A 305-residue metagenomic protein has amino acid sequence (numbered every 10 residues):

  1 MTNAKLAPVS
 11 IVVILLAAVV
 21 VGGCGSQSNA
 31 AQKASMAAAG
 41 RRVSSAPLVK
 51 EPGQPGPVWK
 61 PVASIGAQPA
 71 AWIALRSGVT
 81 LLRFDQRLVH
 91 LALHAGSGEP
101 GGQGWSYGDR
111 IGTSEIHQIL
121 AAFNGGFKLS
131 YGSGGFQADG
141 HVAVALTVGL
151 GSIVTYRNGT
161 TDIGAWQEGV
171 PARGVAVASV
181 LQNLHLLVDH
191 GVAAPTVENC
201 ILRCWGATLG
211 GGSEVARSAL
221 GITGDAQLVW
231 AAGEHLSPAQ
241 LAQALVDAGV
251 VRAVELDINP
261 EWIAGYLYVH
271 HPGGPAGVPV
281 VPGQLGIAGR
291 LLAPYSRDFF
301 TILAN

Functional and structural regions predicted by a protein language model:
M1-I11: Bacterial N-terminal signal peptides that target proteins for export
V20-G23: C-terminal motif of bacterial Sec signal peptides marking the signal peptidase cleavage site
G25-A145: Zymogen propeptides
I73, T80-R83, G151-T155, S218-I222 (+2 more regions): Short beta-strand scaffold segments in enzyme catalytic cores
F84-R87, T155-T160, H190, I222-A226 (+2 more regions): Short acidic-glycine loop/turn motifs at beta-strand connectors
A95-P100, W105-D247: Aspartyl protease catalytic domain
A232-P275: Active-site signature of cysteine proteases
W262-N305: C-terminal regions of proteins
